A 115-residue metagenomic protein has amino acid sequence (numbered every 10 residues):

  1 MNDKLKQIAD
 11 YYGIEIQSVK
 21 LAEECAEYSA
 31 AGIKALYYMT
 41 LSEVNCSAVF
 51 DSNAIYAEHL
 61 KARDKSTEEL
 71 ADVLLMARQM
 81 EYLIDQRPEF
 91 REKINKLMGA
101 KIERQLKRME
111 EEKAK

Functional and structural regions predicted by a protein language model:
M1-L70, L74-K115: Flexible "arm" and connector segments at domain edges
